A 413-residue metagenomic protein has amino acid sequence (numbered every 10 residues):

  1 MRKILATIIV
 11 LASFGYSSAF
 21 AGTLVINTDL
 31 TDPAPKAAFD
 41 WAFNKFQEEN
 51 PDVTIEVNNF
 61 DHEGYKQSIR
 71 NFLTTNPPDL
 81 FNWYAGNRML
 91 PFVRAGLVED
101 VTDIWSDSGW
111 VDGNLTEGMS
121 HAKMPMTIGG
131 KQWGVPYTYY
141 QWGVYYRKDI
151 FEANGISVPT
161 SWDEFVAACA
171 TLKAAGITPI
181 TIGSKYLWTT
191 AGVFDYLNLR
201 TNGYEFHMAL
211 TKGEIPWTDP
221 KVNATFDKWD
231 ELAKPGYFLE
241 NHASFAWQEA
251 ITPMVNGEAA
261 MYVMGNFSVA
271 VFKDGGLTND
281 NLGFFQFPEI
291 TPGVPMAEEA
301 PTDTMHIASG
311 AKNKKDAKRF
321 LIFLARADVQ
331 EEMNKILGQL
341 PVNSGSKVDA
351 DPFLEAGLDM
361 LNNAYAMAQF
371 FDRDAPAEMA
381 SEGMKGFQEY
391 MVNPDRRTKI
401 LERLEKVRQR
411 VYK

Functional and structural regions predicted by a protein language model:
W41, K45-E117, D149, A153-T160 (+3 more regions): Extracytoplasmic "Venus flytrap"/periplasmic binding protein-like
N44, E48-E49, K131, N154 (+5 more regions): Extracytoplasmic/periplasmic substrate-recognition and gating elements
E48, T54, E152, E331 (+1 more regions): Conserved C-terminal helix/tail region of periplasmic/extracytoplasmic solute-binding proteins
N87-G143, V166, V193, K221: Hinge/lid segment of periplasmic solute-binding proteins
T102-G118, T201-A224, D274-L277, E289-M296 (+2 more regions): Short, solvent-exposed loop/beta-turn-alpha elements that line the ligand-binding surface or hinge of extracytoplasmic
T116-G118, F285-Q286, N334-E382, E389 (+1 more regions): Long, aromatic- and glycine/proline-rich binding clefts that accommodate carbohydrate-like moieties
T127-Y137, W142, V166-I215, A259: Extracytoplasmic/periplasmic solute-binding protein
C169-L172, T211-A243: Glycine-centered hinge/linker elements that transmit conformational signals in sensory and ligand-binding systems
